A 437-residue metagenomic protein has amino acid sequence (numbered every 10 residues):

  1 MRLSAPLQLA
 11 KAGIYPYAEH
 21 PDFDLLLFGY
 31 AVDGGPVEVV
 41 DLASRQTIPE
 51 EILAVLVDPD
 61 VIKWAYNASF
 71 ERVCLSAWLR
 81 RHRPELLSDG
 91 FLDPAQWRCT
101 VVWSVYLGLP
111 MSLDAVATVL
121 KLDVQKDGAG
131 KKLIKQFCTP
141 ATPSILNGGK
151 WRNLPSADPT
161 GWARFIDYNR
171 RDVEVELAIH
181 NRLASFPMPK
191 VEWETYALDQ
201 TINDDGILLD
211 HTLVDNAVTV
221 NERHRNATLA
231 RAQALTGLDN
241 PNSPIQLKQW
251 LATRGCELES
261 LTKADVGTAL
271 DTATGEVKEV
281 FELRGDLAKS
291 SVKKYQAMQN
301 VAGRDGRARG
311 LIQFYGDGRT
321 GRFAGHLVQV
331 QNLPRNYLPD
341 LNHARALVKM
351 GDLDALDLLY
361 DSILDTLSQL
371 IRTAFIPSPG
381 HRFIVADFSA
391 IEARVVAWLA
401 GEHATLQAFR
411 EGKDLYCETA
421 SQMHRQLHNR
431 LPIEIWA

Functional and structural regions predicted by a protein language model:
M1-L3, S69-F70, V102, A390: Short, glycine/acidic-enriched loop or turn micro-motifs at the edges of active sites
R2-P6, H20, L27-G29, G108 (+6 more regions): Conserved "right-hand" nucleotidyltransferase catalytic core of DNA-directed polymerases
S4-L9, V39-L42, R394-V396: Cytochrome P450 core scaffold surrounding the K-helix E-X-X-R motif and the conserved "meander" helix-loop region
L7-G29, L399-G401: A short alpha/beta connector and helix-capping loop motif
Y15, L341-N342, E392-H428: Metal-dependent catalytic core segments for phosphate chemistry
F23-L25, G29-Y30, G34-H180, A184 (+2 more regions): Active-site-proximal helix-loop-helix substrate-binding element of RNase H-like nuclease domains
A65, W97-R98, L209, F383-D387: Short hydrophobic beta-strand that contains or immediately precedes a catalytic carboxylate
Y106, A386, Q407-E411: Conserved, non-catalytic sequence blocks in retroelement Pol enzymes and Pol-derived host proteins
